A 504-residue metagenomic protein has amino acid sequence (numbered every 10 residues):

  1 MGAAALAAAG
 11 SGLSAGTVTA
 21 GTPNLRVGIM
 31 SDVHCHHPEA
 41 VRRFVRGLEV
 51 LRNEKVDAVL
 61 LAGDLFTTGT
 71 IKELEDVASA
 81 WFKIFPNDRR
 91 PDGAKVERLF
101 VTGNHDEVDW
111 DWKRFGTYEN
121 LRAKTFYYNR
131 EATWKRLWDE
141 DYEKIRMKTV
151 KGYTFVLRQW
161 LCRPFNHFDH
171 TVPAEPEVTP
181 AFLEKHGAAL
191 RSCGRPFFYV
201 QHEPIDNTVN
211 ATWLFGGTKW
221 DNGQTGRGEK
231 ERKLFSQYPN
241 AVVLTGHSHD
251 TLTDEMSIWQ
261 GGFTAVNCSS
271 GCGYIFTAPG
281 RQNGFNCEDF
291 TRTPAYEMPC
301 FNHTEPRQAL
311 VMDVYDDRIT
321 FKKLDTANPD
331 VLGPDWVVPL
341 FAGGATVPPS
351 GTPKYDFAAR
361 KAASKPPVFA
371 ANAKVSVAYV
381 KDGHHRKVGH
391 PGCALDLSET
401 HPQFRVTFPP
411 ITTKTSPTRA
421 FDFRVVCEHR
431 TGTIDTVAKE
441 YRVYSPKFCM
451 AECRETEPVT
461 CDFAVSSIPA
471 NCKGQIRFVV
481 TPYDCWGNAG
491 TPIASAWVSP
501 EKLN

Functional and structural regions predicted by a protein language model:
M1-T17: N-terminal export signals
V18-D76: N-terminal active-site segment of His-dependent metallophosphoesterases
I29-S31, V59-D64, E97-N104, Y199-H202 (+2 more regions): Active-site neighborhood of phospho(di)ester-bond hydrolases with catalytic His/Asp-centered motifs
I71-C193, K230-E231, S236-Q237, T253 (+3 more regions): Extended active-site neighborhood of metal-dependent phosphoesterases/phosphodiesterases
L190-W213: Short acidic, glycine-rich surface-loop motifs adjacent to enzyme active sites
T293-T431, D435-Y444, I493, E501-L503: A short C-terminal boundary segment appended to hydrolase-like catalytic domains
P410, C453-C472: Signal that preferentially marks extracellular ectodomain short beta-strand elements of beta-sandwich modules
I468-N488: Beta-strand-rich modules
